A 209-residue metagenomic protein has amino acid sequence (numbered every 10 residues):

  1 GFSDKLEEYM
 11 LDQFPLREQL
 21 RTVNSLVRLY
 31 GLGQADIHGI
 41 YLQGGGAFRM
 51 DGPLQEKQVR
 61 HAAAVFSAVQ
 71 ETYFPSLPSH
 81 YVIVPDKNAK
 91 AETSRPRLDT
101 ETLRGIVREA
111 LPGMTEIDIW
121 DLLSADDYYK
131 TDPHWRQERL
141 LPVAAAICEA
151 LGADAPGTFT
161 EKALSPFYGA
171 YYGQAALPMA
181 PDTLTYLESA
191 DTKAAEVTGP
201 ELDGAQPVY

Functional and structural regions predicted by a protein language model:
G1-Y209: Extracellular glycan-modifying ectodomains
